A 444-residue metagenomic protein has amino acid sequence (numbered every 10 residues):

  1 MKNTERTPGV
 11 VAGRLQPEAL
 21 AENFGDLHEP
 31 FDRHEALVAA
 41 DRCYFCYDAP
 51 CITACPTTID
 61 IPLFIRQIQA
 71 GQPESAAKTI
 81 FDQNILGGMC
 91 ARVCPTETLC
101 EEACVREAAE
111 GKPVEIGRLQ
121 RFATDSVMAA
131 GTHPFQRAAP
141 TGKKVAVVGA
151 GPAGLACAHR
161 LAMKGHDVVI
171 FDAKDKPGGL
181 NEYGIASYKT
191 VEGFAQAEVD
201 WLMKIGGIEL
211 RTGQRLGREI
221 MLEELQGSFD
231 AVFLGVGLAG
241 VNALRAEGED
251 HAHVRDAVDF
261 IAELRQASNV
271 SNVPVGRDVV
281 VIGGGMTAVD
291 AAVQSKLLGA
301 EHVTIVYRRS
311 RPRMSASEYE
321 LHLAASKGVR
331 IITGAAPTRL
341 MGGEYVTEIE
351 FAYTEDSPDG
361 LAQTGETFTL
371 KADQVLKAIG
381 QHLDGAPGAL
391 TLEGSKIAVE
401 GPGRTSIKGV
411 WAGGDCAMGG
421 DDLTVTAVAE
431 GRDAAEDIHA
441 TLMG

Functional and structural regions predicted by a protein language model:
L20-A39, I59-R92, E110-R137, L264: Ferredoxin-type iron-sulfur electron-transfer modules in oxidoreductases and energy-metabolism complexes
F45-A70, M89-R121, V169, A173-K176 (+1 more regions): Iron-sulfur cluster-binding cysteine motifs and their immediate structural context in ferredoxin-like electron-transfer
F122-A139, D200-R218, V241-L298, E393-S406: Glycine-rich dinucleotide-binding loop and its adjacent helix/turn
A139, K144-V148, Q196-A246, R339-E350 (+1 more regions): Feature captures the FAD/FMN-dependent oxidoreductase FAD-binding
K144-V169, A288-K296: N-terminal Rossmann-like FAD-binding beta1-loop-alpha1 element of flavoenzymes
D167-I170, K174-W201, E209-R211, A292-R339: Rossmann-like dinucleotide-binding cores of NAD(P)H-dependent redox enzymes
D250-G276, D359-D422, D437: FAD-site-proximal beta/loop scaffold in flavoenzymes
A291, C416-G444: A conserved FAD-binding loop/helix module that cradles the flavin
